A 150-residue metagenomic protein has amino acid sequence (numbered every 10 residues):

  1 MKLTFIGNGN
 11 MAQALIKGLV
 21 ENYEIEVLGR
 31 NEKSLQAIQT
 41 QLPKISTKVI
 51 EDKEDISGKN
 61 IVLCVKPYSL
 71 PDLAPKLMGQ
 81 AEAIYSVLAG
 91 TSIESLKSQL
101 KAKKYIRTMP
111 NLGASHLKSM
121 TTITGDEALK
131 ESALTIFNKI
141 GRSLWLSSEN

Functional and structural regions predicted by a protein language model:
M1-E51, N60, K118: NAD(P)+-binding Rossmann beta1-loop-alpha1 motif at the extreme N-terminus of oxidoreductases
K2, E24-E26, A83, K104 (+1 more regions): Residues at the starts of beta-strands that form the adenosine-phosphate
I6, A14-L15, I50, D55-I56 (+4 more regions): Non-catalytic terminal and connector segments of soluble metabolic enzymes
N10, Y68-L70, T91: Residue-level detector of alpha-helix initiation sites
Q41, S95-K104, M120-N150: Internal alpha-helical scaffold of NAD(P)-dependent oxidoreductase catalytic cores
E51-G79, A83: Rossmann-like NAD(P)-binding element
E82-S86, L96-L112: Rossmann-fold dehydrogenase core element
G113-T121: Acidic/polar active-site rim loop that often engages polyanionic ligands
